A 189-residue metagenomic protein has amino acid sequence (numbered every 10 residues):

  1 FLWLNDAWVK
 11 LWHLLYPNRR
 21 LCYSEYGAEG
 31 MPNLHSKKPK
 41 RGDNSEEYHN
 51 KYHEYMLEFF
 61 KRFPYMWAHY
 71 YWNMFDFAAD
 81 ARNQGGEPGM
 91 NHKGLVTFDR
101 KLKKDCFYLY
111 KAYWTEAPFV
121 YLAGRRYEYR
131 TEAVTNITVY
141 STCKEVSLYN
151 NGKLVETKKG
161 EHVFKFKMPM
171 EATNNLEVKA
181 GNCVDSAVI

Functional and structural regions predicted by a protein language model:
F1-Y113, A117-T135, E161-K165: Substrate-binding/catalytic cleft of secreted carbohydrate-active enzymes, primarily glycoside hydrolases
V139-V146: Short proline/glycine-enriched turn/loop motifs at strand-loop junctions of beta-rich domains
L148-N150: Conserved aromatic beta-strand anchor motif in extracellular beta-sandwich/beta-rich domains
L154-E161: Short beta-strand segments within Ig-like beta-sandwich modules, predominantly Fibronectin type-III
K167-T173: Surface-exposed, short loops/turns at beta-strand junctions within beta-sandwich domains
T173-N182: Short, aromatic- and glycine-rich surface loops/edge beta-strands on solvent-exposed regions
N182-I189: Edge beta-strands of extracellular beta-sandwich domains
